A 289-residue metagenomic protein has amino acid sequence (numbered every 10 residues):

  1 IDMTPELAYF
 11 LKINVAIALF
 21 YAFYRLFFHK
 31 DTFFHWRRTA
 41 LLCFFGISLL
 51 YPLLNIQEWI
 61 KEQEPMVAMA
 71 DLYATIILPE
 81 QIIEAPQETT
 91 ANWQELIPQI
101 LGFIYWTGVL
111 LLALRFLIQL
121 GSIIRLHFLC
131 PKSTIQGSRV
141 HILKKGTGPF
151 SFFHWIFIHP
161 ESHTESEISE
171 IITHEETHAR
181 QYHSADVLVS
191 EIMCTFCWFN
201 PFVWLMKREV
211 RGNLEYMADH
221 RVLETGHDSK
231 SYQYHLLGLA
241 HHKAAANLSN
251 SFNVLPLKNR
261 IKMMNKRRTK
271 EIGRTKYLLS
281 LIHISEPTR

Functional and structural regions predicted by a protein language model:
D2-E80, T90-S285: Membrane-embedded and juxtamembrane structural elements of multi-pass membrane proteins
